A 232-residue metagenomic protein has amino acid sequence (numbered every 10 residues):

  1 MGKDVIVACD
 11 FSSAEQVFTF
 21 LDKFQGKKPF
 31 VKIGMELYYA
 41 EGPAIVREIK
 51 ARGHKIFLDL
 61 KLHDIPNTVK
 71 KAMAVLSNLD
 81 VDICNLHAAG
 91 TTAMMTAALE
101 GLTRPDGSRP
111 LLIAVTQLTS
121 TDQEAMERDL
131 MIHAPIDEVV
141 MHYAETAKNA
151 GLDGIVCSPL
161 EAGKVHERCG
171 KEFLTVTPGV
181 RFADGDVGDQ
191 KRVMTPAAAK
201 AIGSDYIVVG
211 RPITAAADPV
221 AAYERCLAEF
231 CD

Functional and structural regions predicted by a protein language model:
G2, T68-D153, E161, R168-E172 (+1 more regions): Conserved anion-binding
K3-C9, V31-I33, I56-L60, C84-L86 (+4 more regions): Hydrophobic faces of well-ordered beta-strands that scaffold small-molecule active sites in alpha/beta enzyme cores
S12-F24, N67-V75, I136-T146, K191-A198: Short, acidic/polar
A14-Q16, E36-R52, D64-K71, A88-L111 (+3 more regions): Active-site-adjacent beta->alpha loops and helix N-cap segments on the catalytic face of soluble alpha/beta enzymes
K23-K32, G151: Catalytic domains of carbohydrate-active enzymes, especially glycoside hydrolases
G26, R52, L79, A150 (+1 more regions): Structural motif
L79-T92, D189-A222: Glycine-rich phosphate-binding active-site loops on the catalytic face of alpha/beta enzymes
